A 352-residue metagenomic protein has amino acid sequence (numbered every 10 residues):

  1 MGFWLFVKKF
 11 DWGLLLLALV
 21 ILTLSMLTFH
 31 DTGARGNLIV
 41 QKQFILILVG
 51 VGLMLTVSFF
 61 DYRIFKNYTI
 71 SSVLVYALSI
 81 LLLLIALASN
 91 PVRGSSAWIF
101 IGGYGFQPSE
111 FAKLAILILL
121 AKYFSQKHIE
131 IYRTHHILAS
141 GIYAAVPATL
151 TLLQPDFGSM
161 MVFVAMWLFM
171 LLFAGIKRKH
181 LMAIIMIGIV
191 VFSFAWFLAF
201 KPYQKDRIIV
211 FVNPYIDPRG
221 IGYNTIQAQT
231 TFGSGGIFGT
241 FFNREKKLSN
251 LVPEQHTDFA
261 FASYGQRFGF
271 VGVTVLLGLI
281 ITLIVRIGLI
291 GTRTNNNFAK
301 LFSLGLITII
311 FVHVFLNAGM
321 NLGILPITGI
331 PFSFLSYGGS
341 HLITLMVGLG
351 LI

Functional and structural regions predicted by a protein language model:
M1-A18: N-terminal membrane topogenic signal
M1-G2, F29, N317-I352: A juxtamembrane structural motif centered on a specific transmembrane helix
L15-I221, A262-L322, V347, L351: Hydrophobic alpha-helical transmembrane segments of multi-pass inner membrane proteins, especially in bacterial systems
L27, M160, N224, G235-I237 (+7 more regions): Gly/Ser/Thr-rich beta-alpha loop segments that engage phosphate groups in nucleotides
G102-A112, L153-P155, G236, F241 (+1 more regions): Glycine/serine-rich anion-binding loops at beta->alpha junctions that coordinate negatively charged ligand groups
V210, P214-T257, F268-G272: TM-adjacent membrane-interface loops and short helices in multi-pass inner/ER membrane proteins
H256, I307, G338-G339: A generic "binding-loop/recognition-motif" signal
